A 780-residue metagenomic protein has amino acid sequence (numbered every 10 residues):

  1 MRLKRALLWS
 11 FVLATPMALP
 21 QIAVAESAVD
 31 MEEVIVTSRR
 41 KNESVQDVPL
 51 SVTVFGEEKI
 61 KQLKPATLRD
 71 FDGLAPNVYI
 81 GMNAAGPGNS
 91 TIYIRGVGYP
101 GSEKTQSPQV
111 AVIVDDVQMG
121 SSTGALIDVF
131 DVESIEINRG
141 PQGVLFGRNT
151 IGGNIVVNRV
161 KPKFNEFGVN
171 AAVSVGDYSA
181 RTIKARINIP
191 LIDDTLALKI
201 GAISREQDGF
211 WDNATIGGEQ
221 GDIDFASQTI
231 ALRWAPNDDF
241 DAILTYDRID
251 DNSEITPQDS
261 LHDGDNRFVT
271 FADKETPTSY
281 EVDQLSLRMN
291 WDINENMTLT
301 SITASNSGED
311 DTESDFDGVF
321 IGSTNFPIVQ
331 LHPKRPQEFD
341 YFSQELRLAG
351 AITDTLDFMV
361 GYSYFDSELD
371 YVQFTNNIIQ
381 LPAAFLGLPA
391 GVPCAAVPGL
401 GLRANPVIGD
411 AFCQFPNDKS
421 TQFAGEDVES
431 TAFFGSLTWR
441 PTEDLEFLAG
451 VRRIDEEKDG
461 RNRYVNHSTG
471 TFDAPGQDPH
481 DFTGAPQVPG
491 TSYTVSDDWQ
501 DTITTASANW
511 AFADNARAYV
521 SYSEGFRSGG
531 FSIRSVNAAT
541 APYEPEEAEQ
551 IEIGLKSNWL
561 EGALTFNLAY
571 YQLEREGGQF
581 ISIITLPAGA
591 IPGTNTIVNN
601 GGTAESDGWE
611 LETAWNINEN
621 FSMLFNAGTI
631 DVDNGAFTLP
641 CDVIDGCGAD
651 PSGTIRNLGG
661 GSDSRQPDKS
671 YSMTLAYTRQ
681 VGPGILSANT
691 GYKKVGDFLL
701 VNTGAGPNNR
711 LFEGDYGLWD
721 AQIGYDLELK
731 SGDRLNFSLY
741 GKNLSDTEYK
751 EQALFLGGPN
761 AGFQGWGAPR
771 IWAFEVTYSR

Functional and structural regions predicted by a protein language model:
L68, T91-Y93, I113, I137 (+3 more regions): N-terminal periplasmic accessory domains that precede and gate Gram-negative outer-membrane beta-barrel machines
S102-E103, V110, D115-P141: Short acidic/polar hinge/loop motifs at secondary-structure boundaries that mediate gating or recognition
G168, V175-Q207, W211-E254, Y280-L287 (+6 more regions): Transmembrane beta-barrel wall of Gram-negative outer-membrane proteins
W211-E219, T256-D273, D315-K334, F374-F423 (+6 more regions): Solvent-exposed loop segments that connect transmembrane elements
R233-N237, L348-A351, S363-F365, A424-E574: Structural signature of Gram-negative outer-membrane beta-barrels, strongest in the C-terminal barrel of TonB-dependent
R288-F316, A511-R527, P542-T638: Membrane-embedded beta-barrel scaffold of Gram-negative outer-membrane proteins
P336-G361, S367, I551, G661-R780: Conserved C-terminal beta-signal and adjacent last beta-strands/turns of outer-membrane beta-barrel proteins
F358-M359, E443-F447, N567, Q572-E574 (+2 more regions): Gram-negative outer-membrane beta-barrel transporters
